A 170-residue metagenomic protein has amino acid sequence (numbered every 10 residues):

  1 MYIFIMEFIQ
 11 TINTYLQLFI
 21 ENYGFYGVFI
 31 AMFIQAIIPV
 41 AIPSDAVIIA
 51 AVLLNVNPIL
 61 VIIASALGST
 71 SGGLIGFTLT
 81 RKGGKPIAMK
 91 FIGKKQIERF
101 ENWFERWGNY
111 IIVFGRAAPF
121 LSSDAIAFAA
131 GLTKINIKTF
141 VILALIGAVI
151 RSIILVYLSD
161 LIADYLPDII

Functional and structural regions predicted by a protein language model:
M1-I30, L54-F128, L132-I170: Membrane-interfacial helix-loop-helix
Q35-S44, G115-S123: Short helix-coil transition sites and intra-membrane helix breaks within transmembrane domains of multi-pass
V47-A51: Hydrophobic transmembrane alpha-helices of multi-pass, membrane-embedded glycosylation machinery
